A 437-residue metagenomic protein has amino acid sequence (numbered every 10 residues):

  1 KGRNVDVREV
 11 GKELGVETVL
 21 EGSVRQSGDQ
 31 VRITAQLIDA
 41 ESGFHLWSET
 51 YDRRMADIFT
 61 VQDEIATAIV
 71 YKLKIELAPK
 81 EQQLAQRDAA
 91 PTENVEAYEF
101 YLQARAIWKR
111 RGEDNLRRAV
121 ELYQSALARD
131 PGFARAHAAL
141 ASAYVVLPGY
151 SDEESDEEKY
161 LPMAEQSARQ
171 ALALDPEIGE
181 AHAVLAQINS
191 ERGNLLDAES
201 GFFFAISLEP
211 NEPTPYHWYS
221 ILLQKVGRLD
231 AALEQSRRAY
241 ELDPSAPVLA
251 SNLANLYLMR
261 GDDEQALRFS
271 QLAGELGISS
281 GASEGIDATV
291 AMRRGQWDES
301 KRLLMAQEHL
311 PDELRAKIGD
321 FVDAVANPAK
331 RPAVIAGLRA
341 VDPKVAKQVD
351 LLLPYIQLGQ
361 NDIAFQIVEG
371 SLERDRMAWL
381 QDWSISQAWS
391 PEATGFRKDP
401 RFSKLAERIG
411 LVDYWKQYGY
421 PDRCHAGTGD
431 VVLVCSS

Functional and structural regions predicted by a protein language model:
K1-Q271, L276-G277: Acidic, proline/glycine-rich low-complexity intrinsically disordered segments
A168, A183, E199, T214-H217 (+2 more regions): Alpha-helical protein-protein interaction modules
